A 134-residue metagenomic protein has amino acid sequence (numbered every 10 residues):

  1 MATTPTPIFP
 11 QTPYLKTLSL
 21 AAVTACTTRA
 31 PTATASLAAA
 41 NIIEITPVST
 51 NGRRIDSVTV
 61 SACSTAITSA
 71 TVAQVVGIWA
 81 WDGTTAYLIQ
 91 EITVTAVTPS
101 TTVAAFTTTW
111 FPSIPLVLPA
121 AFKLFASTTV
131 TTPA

Functional and structural regions predicted by a protein language model:
A2-A134: Surface-exposed, low-hydrophobicity beta-strand/loop segments enriched in small/polar/acidic residues
